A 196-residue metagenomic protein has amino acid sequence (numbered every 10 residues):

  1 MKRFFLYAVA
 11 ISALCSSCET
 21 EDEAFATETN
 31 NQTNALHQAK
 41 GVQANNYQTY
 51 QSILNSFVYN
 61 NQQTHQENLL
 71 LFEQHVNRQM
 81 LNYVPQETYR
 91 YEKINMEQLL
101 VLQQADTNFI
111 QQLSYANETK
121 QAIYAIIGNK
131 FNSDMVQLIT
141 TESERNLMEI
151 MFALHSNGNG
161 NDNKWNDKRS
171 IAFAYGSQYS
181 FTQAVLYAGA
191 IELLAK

Functional and structural regions predicted by a protein language model:
M1-T29, A195-K196: Bacterial Sec-dependent N-terminal signal peptides
F5-L6, I123, A172: Sequence-pattern detector for short linear motifs and compositional/periodic biases rather than a specific fold
V9-A10, F152, A190: Enrichment for repetitive, rod-forming helical segments
C18-N163: N-terminal propeptides/leader regions of secreted preproproteins that are proteolytically removed before maturation
H155-K196: Hydrophobic, gly/ala-rich membrane-insertion helices/peptides used by toxins and envelope proteins
